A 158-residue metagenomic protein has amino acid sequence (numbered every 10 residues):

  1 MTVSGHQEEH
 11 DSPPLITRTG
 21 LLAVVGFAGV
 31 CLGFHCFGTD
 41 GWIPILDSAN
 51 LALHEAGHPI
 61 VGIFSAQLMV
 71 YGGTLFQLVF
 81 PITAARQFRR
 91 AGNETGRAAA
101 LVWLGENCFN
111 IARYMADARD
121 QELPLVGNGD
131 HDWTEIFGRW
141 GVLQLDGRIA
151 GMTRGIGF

Functional and structural regions predicted by a protein language model:
M1-G5: Short, intrinsically disordered terminal tails adjacent to the first/last structured region
H6-D40, A66-F158: Metalloprotease/metallohydrolase-associated module, dominated by Zn2+-dependent proteases
G38-L51: Interfacial/capping segments of alpha-helical transmembrane domains
I43-L46, G62, D146: Hydrophobic alpha-helical segments and their boundary regions
N50-G62, G73: Active-site recognition of the HExxH zinc-binding catalytic motif
